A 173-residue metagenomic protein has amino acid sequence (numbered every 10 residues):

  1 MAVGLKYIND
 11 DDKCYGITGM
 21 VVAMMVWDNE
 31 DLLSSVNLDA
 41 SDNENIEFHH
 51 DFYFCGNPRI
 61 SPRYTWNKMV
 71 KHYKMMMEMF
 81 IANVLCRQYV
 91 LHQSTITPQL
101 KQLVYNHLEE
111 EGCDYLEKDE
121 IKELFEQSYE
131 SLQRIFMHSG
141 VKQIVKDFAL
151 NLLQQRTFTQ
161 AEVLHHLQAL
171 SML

Functional and structural regions predicted by a protein language model:
A2-L173: Soluble catalytic regions of large protease machineries
